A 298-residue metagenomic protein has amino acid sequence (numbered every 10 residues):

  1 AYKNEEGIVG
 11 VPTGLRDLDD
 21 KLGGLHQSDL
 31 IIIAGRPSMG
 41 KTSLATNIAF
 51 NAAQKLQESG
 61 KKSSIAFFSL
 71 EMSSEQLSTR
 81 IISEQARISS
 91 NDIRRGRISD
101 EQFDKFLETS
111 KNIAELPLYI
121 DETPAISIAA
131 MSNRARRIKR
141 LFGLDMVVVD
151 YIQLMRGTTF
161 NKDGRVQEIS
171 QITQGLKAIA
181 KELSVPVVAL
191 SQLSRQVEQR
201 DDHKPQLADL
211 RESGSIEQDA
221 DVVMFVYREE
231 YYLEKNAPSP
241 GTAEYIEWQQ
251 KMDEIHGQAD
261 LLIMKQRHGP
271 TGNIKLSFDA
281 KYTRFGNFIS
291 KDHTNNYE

Functional and structural regions predicted by a protein language model:
A1-S28, I88, F103-D104, E108-P117 (+3 more regions): Core recognition of P-loop NTPase motor domains used across DNA-transaction enzymes
E6-G7, S90-D100, L118-A125, R156-S170 (+1 more regions): Flexible beta-alpha connector loops of hexameric P-loop NTPases
D20, N51-G143, G157, I274: Cytosolic-facing regulatory segments adjacent to core modules
I31-I33, A66: Short hydrophobic/aromatic beta-strand immediately N-terminal to the Walker A/P-loop
P37: The conserved Walker
K41: Conserved lysine of the Walker
A66, L144-A189: Helical hairpin unit composed of two closely spaced alpha helices linked by a short loop
S132-L144, D163, Q174-L183, Q196-E298: C-terminal regions of RecA-like/P-loop NTPase motor modules
